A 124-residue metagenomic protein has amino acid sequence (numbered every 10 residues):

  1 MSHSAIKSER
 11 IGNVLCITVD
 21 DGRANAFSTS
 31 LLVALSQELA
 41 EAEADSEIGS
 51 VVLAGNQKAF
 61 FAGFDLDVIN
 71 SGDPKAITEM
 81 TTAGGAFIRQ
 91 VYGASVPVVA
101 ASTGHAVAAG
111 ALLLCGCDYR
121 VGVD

Functional and structural regions predicted by a protein language model:
M1-A54, R89: Conserved CoA-thioester-binding segment of acyl-CoA-metabolizing enzymes
G12, G55-Q57, F64, A111 (+1 more regions): Short, small-residue-rich loop/turn micro-motifs
I17, L53, D65, L113-C115: Hydrophobic/aromatic residues within transmembrane alpha-helices of multi-pass small-molecule transporters
A26, F61, A109: Residues that form or flank phosphate/diphosphate-binding pockets in enzymes that use nucleotide phosphates
L31-L35, M80-A83, L113: Hydrophobic alpha-helical membrane-association signature
E47, A54-Q90, A106: Glycine- (often His-adjacent) and acidic-residue-rich active-site loop that binds/positions the CoA thioester
F87-D124: Glycine-rich beta-to-alpha active-site loop
